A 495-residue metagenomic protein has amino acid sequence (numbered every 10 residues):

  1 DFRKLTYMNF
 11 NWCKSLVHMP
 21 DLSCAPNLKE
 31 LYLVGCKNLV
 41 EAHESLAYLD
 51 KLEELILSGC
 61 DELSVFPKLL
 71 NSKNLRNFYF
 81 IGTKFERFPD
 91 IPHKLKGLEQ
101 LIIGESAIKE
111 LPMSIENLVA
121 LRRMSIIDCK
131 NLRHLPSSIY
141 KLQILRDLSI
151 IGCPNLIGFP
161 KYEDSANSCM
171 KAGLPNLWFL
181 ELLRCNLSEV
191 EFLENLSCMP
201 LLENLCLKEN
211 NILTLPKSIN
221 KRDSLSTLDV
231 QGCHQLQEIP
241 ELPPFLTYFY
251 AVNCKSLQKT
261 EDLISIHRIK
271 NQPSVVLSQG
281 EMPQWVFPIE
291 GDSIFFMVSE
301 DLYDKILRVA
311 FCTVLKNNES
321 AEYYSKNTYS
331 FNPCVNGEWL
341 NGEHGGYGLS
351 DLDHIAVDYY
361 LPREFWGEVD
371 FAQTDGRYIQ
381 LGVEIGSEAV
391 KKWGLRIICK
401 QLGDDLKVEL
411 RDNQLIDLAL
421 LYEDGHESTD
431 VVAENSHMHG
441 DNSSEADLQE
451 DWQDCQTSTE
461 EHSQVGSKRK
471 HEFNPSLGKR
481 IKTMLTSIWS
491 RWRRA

Functional and structural regions predicted by a protein language model:
D1-E191, N195-D292, D301-I306, A310-N318 (+7 more regions): Predominantly recognizes leucine-rich repeat
S274, S278-F287, V309, V314 (+1 more regions): Exposed low-complexity, polar/acidic, P/S/T/G-rich flexible segments that act as propeptides, protease-susceptible
F296: Basic K/R-rich, polyanion-interacting modules in nucleoproteins and related proteins
E322-Y323: A structural signal for the main folded, soluble domain(s) of proteins
